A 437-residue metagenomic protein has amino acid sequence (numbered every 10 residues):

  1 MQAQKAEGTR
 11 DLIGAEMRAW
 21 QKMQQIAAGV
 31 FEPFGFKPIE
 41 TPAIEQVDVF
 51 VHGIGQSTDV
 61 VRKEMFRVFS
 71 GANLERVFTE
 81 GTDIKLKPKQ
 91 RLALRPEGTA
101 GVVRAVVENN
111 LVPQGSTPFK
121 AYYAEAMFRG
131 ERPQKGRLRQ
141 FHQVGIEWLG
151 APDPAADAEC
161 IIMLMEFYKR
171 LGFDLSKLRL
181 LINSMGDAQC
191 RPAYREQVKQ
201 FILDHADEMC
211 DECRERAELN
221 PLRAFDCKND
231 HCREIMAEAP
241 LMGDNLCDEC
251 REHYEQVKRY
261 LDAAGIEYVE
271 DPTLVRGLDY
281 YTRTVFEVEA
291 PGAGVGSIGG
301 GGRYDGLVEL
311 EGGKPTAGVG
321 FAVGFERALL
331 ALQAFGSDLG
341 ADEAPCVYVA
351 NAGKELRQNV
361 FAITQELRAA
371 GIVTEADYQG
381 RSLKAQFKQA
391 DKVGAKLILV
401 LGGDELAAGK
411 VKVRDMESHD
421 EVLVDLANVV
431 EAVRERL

Functional and structural regions predicted by a protein language model:
M1-L437: TRNA-recognition modules of translation machinery and tRNA-sensing kinases, especially anticodon-binding
